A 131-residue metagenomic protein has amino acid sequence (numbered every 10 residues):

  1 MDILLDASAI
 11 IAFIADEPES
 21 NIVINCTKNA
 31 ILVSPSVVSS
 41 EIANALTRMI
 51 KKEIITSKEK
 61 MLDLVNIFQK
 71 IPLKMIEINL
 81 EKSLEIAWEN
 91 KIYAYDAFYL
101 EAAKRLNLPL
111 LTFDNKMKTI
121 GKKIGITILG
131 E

Functional and structural regions predicted by a protein language model:
M1-V37, K52-K58, L62, I124: Short, well-structured N-terminal submotif of metal-dependent ribonuclease cores
D2-I3, P35, L100-E131: Acidic, PIN/NYN-like endoribonuclease modules and their adjacent C-terminal/linker elements
I11-A12, I24, N44, L84 (+2 more regions): A cross-family signal for key residues in well-ordered alpha-helices that form functional helical elements
N25-K28, F68, K104-R105: Short glycine-enriched loop/turn motifs at secondary-structure junctions
A43-L80: Active-site-proximal, substrate-binding regions of enzyme catalytic domains and RNA-binding/basic surfaces
K70-K116: Active-site neighborhoods of divalent-metal-dependent phosphate/nucleic-acid chemistry enzymes
